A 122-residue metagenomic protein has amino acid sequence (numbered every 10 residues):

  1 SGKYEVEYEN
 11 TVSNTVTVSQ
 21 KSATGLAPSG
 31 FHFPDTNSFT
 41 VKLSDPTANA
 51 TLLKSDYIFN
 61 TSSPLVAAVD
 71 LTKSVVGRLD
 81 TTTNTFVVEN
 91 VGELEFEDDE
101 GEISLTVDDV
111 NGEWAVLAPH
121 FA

Functional and structural regions predicted by a protein language model:
S1-V16, H32-T36, V66-L71, L79-A122: Proteolytic cleavage junctions
T11, K21-L26: The transition from N-terminal targeting/processing segments to the mature protein
G25-T72: Proteolytic processing hotspots in large secreted/extracellular or virion-associated proteins and select intracellular
